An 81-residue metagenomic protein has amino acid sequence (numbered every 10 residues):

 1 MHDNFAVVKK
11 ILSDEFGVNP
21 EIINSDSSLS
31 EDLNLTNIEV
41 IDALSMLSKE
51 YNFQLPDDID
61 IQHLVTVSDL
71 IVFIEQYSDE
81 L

Functional and structural regions predicted by a protein language model:
H2-E39, L44-S45, K49-L81: Phosphopantetheine-dependent thiolation modules in NRPS/PKS and related acyl-activating systems
